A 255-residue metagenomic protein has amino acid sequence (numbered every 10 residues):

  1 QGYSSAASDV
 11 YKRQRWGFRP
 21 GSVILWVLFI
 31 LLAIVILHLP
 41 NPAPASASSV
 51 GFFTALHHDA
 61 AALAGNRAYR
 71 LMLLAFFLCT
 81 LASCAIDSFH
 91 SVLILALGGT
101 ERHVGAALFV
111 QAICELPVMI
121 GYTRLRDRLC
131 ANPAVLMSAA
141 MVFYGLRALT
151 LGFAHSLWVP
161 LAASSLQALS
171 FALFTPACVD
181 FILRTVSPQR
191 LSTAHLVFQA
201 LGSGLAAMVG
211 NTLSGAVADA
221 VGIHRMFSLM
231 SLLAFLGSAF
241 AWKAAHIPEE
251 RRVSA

Functional and structural regions predicted by a protein language model:
Q1-A7, Y11: Single conserved hydrophobic/aromatic residue that forms the stacking wall/gate of nucleotide- or nucleobase-binding
R13, V118-A131, A218-D219: Helix-to-loop junctions at the C-terminal end of transmembrane segments in multipass secondary transporters
Q14-V27, G215-A234: A membrane-interface helix-boundary motif in multi-pass transporters
P40-L73: Juxtamembrane intracellular "pre-TM" segments in multi-pass secondary transporters
A68-F76, T80-A107: Helix-loop boundary and gating motifs at the non-cytosolic
V135-L149: Structural signature of the two symmetry-related core transmembrane helices
L173-V186: Intracellular juxtamembrane helix-capping segments at the cytosolic ends of symmetry-related transmembrane helices
S192-A220: A late C-terminal transmembrane helix in Major Facilitator Superfamily
